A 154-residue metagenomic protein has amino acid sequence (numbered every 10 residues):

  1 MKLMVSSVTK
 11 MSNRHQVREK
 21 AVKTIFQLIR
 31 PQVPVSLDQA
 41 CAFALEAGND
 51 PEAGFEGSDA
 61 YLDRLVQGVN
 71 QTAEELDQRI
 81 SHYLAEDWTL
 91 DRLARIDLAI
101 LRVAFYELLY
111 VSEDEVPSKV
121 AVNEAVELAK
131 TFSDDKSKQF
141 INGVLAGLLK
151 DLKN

Functional and structural regions predicted by a protein language model:
M1-T131, K136-K138, N142-N154: N-terminal interaction/assembly modules
